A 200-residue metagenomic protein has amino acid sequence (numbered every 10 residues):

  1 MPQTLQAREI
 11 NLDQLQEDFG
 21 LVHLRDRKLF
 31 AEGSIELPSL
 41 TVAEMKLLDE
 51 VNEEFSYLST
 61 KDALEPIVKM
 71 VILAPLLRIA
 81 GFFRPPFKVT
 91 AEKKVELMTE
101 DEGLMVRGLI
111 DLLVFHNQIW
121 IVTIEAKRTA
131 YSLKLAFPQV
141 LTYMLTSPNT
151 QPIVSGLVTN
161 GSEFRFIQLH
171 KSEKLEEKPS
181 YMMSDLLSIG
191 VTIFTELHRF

Functional and structural regions predicted by a protein language model:
P2-T4, E9-I153, R165-F200: A short, conserved, highly charged catalytic patch centered on acidic carboxylates
